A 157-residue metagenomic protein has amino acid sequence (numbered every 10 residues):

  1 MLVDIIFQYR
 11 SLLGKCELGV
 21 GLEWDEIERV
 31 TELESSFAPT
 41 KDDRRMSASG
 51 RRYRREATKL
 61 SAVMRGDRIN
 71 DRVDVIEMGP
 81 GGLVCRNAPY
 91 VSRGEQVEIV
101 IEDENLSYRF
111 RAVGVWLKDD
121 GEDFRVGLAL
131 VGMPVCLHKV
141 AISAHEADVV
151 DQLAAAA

Functional and structural regions predicted by a protein language model:
M1-M78, M133-A157: N-terminal helix initiation/capping motif
M46, E95-I99, R111-V113: Short structured motifs
A57-E98, R125-A129: Short strand-loop-strand
V73-D74, R109-W116: Short beta-strand-centered aromatic/proline hotspots
P80, L117-E122: Short, conserved beta-turn/loop elements at beta-strand boundaries and strand-helix junctions
E102-S107: Short, charged beta-turn/beta-strand-edge "cap" motif at the junction between a beta-strand and an adjacent loop
D120-V140: C-terminal structural segments of small proteins and small subunits
